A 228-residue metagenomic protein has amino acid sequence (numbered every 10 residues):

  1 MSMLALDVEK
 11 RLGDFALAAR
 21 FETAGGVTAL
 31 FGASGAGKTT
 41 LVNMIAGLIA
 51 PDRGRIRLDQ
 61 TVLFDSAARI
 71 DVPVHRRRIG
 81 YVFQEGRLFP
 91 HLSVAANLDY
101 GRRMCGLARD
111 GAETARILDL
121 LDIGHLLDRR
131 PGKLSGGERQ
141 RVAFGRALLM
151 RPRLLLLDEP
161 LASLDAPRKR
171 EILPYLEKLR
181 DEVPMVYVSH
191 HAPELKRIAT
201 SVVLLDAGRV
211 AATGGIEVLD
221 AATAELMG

Functional and structural regions predicted by a protein language model:
T61-S66, R109-L126, E177: Conserved ABC ATPase "signature" region
L63-G80, M104: ABC ATPase NBD coupling module
R130-L134, E138-Q140: Conserved ABC ATPase signature
L149-R153: A short, proline-enriched helix->beta-strand linker immediately N-terminal to the Walker B motif in ABC-type P-loop
K169-E182: Helical segment within the ABC ATPase nucleotide-binding domain
V183-S189: Conserved H-loop
